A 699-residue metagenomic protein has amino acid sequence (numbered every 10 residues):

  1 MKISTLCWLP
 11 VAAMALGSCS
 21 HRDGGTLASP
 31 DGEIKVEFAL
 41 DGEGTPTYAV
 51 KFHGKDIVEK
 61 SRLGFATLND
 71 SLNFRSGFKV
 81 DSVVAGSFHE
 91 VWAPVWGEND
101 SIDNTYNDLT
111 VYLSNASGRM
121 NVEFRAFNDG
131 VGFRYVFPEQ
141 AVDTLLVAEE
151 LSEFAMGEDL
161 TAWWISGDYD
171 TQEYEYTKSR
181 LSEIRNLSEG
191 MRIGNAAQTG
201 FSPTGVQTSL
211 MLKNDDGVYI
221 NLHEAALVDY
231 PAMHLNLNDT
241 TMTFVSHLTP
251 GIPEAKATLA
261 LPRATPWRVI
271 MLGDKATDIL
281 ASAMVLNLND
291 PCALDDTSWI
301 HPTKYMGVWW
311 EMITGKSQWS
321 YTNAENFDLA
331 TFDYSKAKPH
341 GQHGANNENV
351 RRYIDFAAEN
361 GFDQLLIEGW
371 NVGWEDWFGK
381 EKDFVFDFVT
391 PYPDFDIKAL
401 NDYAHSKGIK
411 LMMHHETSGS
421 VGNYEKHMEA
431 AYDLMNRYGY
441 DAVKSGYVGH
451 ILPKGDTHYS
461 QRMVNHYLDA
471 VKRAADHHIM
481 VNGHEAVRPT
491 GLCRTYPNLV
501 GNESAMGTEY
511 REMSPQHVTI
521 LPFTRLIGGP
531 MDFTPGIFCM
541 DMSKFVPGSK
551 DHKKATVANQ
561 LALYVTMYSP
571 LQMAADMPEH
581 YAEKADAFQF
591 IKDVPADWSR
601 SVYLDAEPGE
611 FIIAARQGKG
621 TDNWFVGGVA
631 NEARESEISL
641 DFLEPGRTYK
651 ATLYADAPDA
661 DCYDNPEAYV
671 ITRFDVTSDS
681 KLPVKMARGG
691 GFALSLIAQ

Functional and structural regions predicted by a protein language model:
G17-S18: C-terminal motif of bacterial Sec signal peptides marking the signal peptidase cleavage site
H21-T297: N-terminal accessory beta-strand-rich subdomains and adjacent acidic, glycine-rich linkers that precede catalytic cores
A260-R352, N360, Q364: An acidic-aromatic substrate-binding cleft motif
N349-W370, R437-D441: Catalytic domains of carbohydrate-active enzymes, especially glycoside hydrolases
E368-T556: Aromatic- and carboxylate-enriched substrate-binding clefts and catalytic-loop regions of carbohydrate-active enzymes
A558-L604: Catalytic cores of secreted or luminal carbohydrate-active enzymes
E607-Y649, F692-A693: Carbohydrate-binding surface patches
R673-Q699: C-terminal beta-strand-rich structural cap/linker in extracellular carbohydrate-active enzymes
